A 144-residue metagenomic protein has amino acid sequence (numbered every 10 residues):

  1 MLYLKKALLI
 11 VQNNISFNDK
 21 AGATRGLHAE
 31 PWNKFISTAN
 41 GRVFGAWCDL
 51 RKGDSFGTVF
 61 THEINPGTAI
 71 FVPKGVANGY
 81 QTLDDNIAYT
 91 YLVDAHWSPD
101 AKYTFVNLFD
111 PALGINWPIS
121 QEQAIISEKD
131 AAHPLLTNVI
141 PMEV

Functional and structural regions predicted by a protein language model:
M1-I64, D84-N86, V93-V144: Non-catalytic, conserved peripheral segments adjacent to functional cores
E63-D85: Conserved metal-binding segment of the jelly-roll/cupin
